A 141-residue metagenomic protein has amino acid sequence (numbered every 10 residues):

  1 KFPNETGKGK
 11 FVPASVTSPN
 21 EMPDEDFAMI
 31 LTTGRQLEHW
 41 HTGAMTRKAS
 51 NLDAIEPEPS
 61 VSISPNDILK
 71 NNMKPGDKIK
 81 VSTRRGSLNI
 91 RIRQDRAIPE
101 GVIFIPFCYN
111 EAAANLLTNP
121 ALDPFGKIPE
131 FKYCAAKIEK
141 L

Functional and structural regions predicted by a protein language model:
K1-N51: Long, low-complexity segments enriched in small/aliphatic residues
D26, T42, T46-S62, D67-L141: Long, contiguous, secondary-structure-rich segments that constitute the structural scaffold of globular domains
